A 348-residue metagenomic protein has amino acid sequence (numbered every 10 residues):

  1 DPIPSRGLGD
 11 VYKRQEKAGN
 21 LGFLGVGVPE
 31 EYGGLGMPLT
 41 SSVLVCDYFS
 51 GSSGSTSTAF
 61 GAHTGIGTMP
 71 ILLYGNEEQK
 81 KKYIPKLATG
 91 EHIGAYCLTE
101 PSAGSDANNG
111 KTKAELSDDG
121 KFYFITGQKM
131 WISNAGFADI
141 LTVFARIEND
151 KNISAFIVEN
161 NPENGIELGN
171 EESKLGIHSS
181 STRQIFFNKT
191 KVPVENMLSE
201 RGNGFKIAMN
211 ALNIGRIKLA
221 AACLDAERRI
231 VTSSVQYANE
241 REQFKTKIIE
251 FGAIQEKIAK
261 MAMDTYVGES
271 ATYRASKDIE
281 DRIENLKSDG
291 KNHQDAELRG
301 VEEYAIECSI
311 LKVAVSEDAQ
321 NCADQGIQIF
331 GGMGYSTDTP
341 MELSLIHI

Functional and structural regions predicted by a protein language model:
D1-Y12, I346-H347: Single conserved hydrophobic/aromatic residue that forms the stacking wall/gate of nucleotide- or nucleobase-binding
N20-K81, P85-G90, I132-I140, T265 (+1 more regions): Internal helix-loop-helix
G22, I177, L298-L345: Alpha-helix capping/hinge segments and adjacent helical runs
G90-L98: A short, Trp-centered hydrophobic/proline-enriched beta-strand micro-motif
T112-L116: A structural signal for short hydrophobic beta-strand segments in well-ordered beta-sheet cores
K121-E167: A short core secondary-structure module
E167-E269, Y304, C308-S309, I346-H347: Glycine-rich beta->alpha junctions and the first turn(s) of the following alpha-helix
Y266-A314, I327-F330: C-terminal helix-coil-helix/basic helical segment that borders enzyme active sites and/or dimer interfaces and provides
